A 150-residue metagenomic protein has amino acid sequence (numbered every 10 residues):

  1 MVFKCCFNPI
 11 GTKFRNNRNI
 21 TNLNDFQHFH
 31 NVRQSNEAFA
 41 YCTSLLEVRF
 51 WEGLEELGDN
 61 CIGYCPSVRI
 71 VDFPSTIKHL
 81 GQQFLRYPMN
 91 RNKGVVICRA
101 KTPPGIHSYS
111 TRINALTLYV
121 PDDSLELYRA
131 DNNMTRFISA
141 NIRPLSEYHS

Functional and structural regions predicted by a protein language model:
M1-C6, N16-R33, T43-E56, C65-H79 (+3 more regions): Structural signature of tandem-repeat unit edges
P9-K13: Contiguous beta-strand segments of beta-sheet-rich domains
N36-A38, G58-G63, G81-R86: Consensus positions within tandem repeat domains that build extended binding/scaffold surfaces
G63, S75, F84-M89, S108-I113 (+1 more regions): A structural signal for leucine-rich repeat
Y148-S150: Short, solvent-exposed mixed-charge patches
